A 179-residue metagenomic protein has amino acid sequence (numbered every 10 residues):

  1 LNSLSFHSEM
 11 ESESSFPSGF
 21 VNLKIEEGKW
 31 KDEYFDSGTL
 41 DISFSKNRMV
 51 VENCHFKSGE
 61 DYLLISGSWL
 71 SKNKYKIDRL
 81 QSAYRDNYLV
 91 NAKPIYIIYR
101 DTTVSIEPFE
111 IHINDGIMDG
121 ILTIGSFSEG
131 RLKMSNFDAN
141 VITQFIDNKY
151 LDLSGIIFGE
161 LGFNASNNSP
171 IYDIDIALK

Functional and structural regions predicted by a protein language model:
L1-K179: Interface amphipathic segments
